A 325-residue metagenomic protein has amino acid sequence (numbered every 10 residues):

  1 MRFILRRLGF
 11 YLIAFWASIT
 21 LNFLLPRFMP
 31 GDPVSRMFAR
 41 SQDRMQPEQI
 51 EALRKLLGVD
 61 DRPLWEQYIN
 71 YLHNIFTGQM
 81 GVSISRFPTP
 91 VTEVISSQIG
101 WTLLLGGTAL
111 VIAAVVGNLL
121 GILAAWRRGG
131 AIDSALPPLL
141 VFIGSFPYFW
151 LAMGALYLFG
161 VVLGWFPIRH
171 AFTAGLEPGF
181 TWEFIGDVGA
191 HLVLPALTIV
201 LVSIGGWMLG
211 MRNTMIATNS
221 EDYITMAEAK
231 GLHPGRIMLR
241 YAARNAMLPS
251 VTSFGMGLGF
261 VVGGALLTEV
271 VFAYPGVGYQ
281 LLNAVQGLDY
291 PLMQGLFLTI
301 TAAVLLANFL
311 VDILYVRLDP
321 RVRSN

Functional and structural regions predicted by a protein language model:
R2, I95, I99-I132, G175-N325: Alpha-helical transmembrane segments of integral membrane proteins, especially multi-pass inner/plasma-membrane
L8, Q49, L53, L64-M80 (+9 more regions): Hydrophobic alpha-helical segments of integral membrane proteins, encompassing both true transmembrane helices
L12-N22, W101, L105, V304: Helix-terminus/capping and membrane-interface signal
F15-I69, L163-F184: Hydrophobic alpha-helical transmembrane segments of membrane transport/permease proteins and related membrane-embedded
A17, L21, L25, V116 (+7 more regions): Alpha-helical membrane-inserting segments
S18, N22, P26, G31 (+6 more regions): Juxtamembrane/transmembrane-helix interface segments of polytopic membrane transporters
D60-N118: An internal, D/E-rich "acidic patch" concept
P138-S203: Membrane-water interface segments at transmembrane-helix boundaries in multipass membrane proteins
